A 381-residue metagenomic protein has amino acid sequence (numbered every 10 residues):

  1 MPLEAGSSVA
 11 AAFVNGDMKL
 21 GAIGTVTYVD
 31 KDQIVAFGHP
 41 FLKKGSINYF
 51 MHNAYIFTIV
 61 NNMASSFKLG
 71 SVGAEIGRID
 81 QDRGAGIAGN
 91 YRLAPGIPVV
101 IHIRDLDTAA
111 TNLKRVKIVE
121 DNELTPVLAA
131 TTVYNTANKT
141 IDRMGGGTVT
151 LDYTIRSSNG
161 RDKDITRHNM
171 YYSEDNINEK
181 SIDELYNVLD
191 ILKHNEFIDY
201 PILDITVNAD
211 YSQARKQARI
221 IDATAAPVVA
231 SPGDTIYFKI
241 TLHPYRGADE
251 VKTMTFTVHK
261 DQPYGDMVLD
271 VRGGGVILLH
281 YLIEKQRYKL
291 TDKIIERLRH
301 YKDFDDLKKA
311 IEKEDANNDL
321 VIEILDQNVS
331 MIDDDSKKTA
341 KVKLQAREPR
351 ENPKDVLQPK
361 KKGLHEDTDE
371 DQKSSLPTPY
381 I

Functional and structural regions predicted by a protein language model:
M1-I381: Terminal presequence/propeptide segments associated with secretion/organelle targeting and zymogen/polyprotein
